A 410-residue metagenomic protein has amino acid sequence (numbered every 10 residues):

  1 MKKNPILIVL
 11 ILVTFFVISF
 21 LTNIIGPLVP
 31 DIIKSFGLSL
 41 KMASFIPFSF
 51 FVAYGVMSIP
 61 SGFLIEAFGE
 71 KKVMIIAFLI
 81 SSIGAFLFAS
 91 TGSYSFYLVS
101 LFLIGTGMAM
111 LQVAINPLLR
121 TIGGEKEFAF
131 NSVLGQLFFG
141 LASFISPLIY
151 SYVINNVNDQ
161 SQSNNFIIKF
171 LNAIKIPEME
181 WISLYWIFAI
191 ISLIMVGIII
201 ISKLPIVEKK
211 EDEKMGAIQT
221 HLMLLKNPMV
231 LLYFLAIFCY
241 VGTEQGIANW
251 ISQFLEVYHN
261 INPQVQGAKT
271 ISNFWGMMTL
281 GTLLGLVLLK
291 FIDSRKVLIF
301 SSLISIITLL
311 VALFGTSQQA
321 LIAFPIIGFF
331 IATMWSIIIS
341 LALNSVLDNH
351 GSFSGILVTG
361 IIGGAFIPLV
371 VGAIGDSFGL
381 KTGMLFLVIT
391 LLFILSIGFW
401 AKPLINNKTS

Functional and structural regions predicted by a protein language model:
I6-L38, N116, S146, I247-L255: Extracytoplasmic
I25-G26, P147, I154-N155, M223-N273: Extracytoplasmic gate region of multi-pass secondary transporters
G37, G69, S90-S95, F314-T316 (+1 more regions): Helix-breaking motifs and short loop linkers at transmembrane-helix boundaries and internal kinks in secondary membrane
F45-F63, S272-L284, G363: Central cavity-lining transmembrane alpha-helices of secondary-active solute carriers, predominantly the Major
M57-E70, G281-D293, G375: Helix-to-loop junctions at the C-terminal end of transmembrane segments in multipass secondary transporters
L79-S93, I304-T316: C-terminal ends and interior cores of transmembrane alpha-helices in multi-pass membrane transporters/permeases
M110-G124, A332-L347: Intracellular juxtamembrane helix-capping segments at the cytosolic ends of symmetry-related transmembrane helices
